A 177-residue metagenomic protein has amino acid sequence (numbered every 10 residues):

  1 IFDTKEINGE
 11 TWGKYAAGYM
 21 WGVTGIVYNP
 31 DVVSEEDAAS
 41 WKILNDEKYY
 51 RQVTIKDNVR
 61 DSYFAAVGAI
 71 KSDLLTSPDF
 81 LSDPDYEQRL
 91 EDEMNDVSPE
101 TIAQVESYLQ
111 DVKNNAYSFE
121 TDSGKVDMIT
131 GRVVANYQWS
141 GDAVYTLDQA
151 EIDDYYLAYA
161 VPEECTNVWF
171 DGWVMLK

Functional and structural regions predicted by a protein language model:
I1-W21, E35-K42: Hinge/lid segment of periplasmic solute-binding proteins
A17-G25, T166-W169: Short Pro/Gly-enriched coil loops immediately N-terminal to beta-strands
G25-V32, G68-A69, F170-K177: A bilobed periplasmic-binding-protein/Venus flytrap-type ligand-binding module shared by bacterial periplasmic
P30-V32, Y49, N58, G141: Solvent-exposed coil/turn segments that connect beta secondary-structure elements in extracytoplasmic/periplasmic
V32-A39, K71-L81: Short helix-loop capping/hinge motifs at secondary-structure junctions, enriched in acidic/polar residues
I43-V59: Short loop->beta-strand "edge-of-pocket" segments that line small-molecule binding or catalytic clefts across diverse
I55, S62-A66, L74-A158: Ligand-binding pocket segment of bilobal, Venus flytrap-like solute-binding proteins
A150-K177: Extracytoplasmic/periplasmic substrate-recognition and gating elements
